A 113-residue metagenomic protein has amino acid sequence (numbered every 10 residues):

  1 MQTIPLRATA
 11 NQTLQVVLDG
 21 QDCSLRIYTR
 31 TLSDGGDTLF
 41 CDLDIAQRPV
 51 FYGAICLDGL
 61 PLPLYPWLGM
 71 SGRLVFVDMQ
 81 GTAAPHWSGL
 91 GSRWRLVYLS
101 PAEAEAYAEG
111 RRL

Functional and structural regions predicted by a protein language model:
M1-I4, Y28-T29, P61-P63, A83: Intrinsically disordered, low-complexity segments enriched in polar/charged residues with Gly/Pro, especially when
M1-R26: Short, charged/polar N-terminal "headpieces" of proteins
R7, D19, Y28-R30, D44 (+1 more regions): Structured beta-strand/turn binding interfaces of compact recognition modules in eukaryotic regulators
A8-A10, D22, G59, Q80 (+1 more regions): Solvent-exposed, flexible loop/coil residues
Q12, L39, W94: Short beta-strand/loop motifs in extracellular/secreted proteins, especially within beta-sandwich accessory domains
L18-D37, W87: Short, surface-exposed loop and linker segments with low hydrophobicity and enrichment for Pro/Ser/Thr
T31-Q80: Acidic, aromatic-enriched beta-alpha/helix-loop junctions
H86-L113: C-terminal charged interaction modules
